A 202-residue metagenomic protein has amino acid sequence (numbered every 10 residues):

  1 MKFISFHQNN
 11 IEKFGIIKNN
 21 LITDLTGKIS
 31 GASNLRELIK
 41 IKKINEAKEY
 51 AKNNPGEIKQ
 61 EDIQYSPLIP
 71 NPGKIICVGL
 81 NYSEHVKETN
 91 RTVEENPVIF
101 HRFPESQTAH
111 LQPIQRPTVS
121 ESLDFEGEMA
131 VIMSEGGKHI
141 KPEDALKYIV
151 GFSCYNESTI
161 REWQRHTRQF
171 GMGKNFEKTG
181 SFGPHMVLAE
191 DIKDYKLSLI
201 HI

Functional and structural regions predicted by a protein language model:
M1, E12, N71-G73, E94-P97 (+5 more regions): Short coil/turn connectors at secondary-structure junctions
M1-P97, E190: N-terminal non-catalytic cap/leader segment that marks the start of a structured domain
I4, Y65-P67, K87-N90, I114-L123 (+4 more regions): A generic local secondary-structure boundary/capping motif
N81-S83, P104-Q107, S120-E121, E128-A130 (+3 more regions): Short acidic/polar capping segments at secondary-structure boundaries
T92-E95, I99-F103, E143-E177: Flexible glycine-rich active-site/ligand-binding loops centered on an Asp-His dyad
H101-I114: A glycine-rich (often HGG/GG-containing) alpha/beta subdomain
I200-I202: Conserved small/polar residues in nucleotide/adenosyl-binding loops
